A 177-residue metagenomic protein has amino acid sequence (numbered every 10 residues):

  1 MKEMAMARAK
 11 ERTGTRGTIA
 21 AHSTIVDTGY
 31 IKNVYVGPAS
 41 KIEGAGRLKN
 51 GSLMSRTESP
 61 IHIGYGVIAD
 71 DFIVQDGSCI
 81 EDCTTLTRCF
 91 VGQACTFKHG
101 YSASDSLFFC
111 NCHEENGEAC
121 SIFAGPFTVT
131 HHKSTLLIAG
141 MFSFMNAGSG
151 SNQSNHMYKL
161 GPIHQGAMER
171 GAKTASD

Functional and structural regions predicted by a protein language model:
M1-D177: Domain-scale signature associated with acetyltransferase and cell-envelope carbohydrate enzymes
